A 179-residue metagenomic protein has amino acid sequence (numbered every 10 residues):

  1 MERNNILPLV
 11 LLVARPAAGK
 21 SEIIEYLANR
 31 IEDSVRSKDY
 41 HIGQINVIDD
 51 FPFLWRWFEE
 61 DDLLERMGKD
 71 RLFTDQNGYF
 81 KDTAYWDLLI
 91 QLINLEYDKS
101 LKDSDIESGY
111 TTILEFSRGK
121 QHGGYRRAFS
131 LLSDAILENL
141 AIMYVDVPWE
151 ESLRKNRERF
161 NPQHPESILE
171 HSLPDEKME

Functional and structural regions predicted by a protein language model:
M1-E179: Glycine-rich phosphate-binding loop of ATP-dependent small-molecule kinases
